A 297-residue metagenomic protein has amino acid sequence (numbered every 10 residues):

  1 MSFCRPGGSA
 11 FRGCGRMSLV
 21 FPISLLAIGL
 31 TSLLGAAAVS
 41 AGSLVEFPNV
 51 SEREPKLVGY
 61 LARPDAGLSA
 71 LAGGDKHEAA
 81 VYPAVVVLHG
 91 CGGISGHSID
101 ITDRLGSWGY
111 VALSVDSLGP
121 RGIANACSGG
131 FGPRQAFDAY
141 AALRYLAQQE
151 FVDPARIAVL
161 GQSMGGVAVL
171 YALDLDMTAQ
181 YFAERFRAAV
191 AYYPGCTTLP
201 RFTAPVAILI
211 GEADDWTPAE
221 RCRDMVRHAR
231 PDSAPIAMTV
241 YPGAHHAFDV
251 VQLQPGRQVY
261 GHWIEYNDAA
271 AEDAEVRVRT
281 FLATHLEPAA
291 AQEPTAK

Functional and structural regions predicted by a protein language model:
V39-A80: N-terminal cap/lid segment of alpha/beta-hydrolase-fold proteins
L68-L71, D75-Y82, V87-A124, D215-A219: Short substrate-entry loop that stabilizes the transition state in hydrolases
G129-E150, Y171: Alpha/beta-hydrolase active-site loop
V152-S163: Alpha/beta-hydrolase fold nucleophile elbow
G166-Q180: Short glycine-enriched nucleophile-adjacent loop and the immediately C-terminal alpha-helix near the catalytic center
A204, P218-H228: Short alpha-helix in the alpha/beta-hydrolase fold that links the catalytic acid
I208-I210: Short beta-strand/loop motif that positions the catalytic acidic residue of the alpha/beta-hydrolase fold
P235-K297: C-terminal catalytic histidine-bearing segment of alpha/beta-hydrolase fold enzymes
